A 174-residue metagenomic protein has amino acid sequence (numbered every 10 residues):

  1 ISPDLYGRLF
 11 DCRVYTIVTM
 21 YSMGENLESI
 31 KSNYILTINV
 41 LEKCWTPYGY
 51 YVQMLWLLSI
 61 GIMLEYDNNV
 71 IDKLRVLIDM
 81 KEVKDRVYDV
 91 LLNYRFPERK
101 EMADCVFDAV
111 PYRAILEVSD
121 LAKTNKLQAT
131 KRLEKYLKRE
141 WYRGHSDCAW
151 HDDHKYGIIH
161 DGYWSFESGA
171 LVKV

Functional and structural regions predicted by a protein language model:
I1-D152, H160: Eukaryote-skewed repeat-based solenoidal scaffolds used as protein-protein interaction platforms, primarily
G162-V174: C-terminal structured domains
